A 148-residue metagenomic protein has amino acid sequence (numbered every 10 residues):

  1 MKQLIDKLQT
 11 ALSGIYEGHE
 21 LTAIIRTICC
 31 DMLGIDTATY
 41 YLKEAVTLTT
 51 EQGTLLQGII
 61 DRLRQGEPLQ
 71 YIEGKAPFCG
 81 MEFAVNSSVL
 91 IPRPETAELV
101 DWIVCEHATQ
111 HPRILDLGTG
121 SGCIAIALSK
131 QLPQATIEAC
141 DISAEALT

Functional and structural regions predicted by a protein language model:
M1-E73: N-terminal auxiliary segments of SAM/dcSAM-dependent transferases
E44, G58-L132, I137-T148: SAM-dependent Rossmann-like transferase core, predominantly class I methyltransferases with a strong bias toward
